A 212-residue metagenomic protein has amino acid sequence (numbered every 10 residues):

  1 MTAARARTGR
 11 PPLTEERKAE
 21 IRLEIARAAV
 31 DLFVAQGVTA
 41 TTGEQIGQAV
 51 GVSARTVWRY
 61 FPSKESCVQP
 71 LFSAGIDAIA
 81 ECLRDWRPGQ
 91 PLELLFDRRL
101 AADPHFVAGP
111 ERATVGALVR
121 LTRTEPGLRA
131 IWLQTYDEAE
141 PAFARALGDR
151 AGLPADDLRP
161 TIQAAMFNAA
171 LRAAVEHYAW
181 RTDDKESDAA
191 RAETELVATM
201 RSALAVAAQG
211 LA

Functional and structural regions predicted by a protein language model:
M1-Q36, A40-V52, Q69, A78-E81: Basic, helix-initiating cap at the start of DNA-binding domains
M1-T8, R145, E176, W180-A212: C-terminal peripheral helix-coil segments that are non-catalytic and often amphipathic
I21, G75, L100, T135-A139 (+1 more regions): Hydrophobic/aromatic residues within well-ordered alpha-helical segments
G51-F61: Short hydrophobic/aromatic patch on the recognition helix
E65-C67: A secondary-structure capping/hinge motif
P70, D77-R120: Hydrophobic alpha-helical connector segments
D97, P160-A164, N168, R172 (+1 more regions): Short, well-structured alpha-helical segments
E138-Q163: Hydrophobic alpha-helical bundle segments that form small-molecule/ligand-binding pockets
